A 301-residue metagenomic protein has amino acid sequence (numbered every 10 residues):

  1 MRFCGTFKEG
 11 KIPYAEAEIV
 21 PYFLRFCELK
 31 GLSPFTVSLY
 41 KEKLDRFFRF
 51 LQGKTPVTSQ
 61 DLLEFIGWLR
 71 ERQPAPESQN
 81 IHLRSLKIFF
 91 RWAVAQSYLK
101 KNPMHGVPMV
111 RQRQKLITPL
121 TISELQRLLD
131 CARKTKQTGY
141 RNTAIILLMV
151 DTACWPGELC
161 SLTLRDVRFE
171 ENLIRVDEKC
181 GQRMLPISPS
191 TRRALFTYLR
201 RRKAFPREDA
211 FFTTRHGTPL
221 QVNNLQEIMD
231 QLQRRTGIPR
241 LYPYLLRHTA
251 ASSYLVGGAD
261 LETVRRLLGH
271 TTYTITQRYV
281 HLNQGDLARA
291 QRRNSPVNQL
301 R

Functional and structural regions predicted by a protein language model:
M1-R301: Conserved catalytic core of the tyrosine transesterase superfamily
